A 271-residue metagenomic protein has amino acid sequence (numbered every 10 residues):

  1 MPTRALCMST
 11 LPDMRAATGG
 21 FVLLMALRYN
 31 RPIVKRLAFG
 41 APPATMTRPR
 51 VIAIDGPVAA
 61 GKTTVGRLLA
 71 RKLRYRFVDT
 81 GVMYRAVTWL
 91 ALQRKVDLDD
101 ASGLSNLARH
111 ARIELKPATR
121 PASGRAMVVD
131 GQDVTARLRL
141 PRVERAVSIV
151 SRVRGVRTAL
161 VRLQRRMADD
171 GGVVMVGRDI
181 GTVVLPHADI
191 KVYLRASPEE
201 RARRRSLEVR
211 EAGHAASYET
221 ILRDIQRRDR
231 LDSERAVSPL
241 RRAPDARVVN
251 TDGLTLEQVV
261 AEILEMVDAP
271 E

Functional and structural regions predicted by a protein language model:
P2-R15, R28-R31: Low-acidity, Ser/Thr- and Arg-rich intrinsically disordered low-complexity segments
I54: Hydrophobic anchor at the beta1->P-loop junction of P-loop NTPases
V58: The conserved Walker
K62: Conserved lysine of the Walker
V65: Hydrophobic positions on the alpha1 helix immediately C-terminal to the Walker A/P-loop
K72-R139: N-terminal phosphate/diphosphate-binding loop that engages ATP/GTP or pyrophosphate donors across diverse enzyme folds
T135-A212: ATP-dependent NMP and nucleoside kinases share a basic, alpha-helical "lid"
Q164-D170, I180-V183, H187, A212-E262: Small-molecule kinase domains that catalyze NTP-dependent phosphoryl transfer to phosphate-bearing small molecules
